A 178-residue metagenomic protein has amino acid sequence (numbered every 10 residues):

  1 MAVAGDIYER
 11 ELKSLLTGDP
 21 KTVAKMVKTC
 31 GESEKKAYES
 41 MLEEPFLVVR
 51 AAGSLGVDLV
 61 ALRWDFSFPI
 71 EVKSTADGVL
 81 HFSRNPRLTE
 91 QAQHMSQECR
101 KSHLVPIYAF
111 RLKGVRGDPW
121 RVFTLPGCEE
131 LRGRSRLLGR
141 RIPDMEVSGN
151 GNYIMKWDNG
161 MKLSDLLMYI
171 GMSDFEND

Functional and structural regions predicted by a protein language model:
M1-A51: Acidic-basic catalytic patches of nuclease active cores, encompassing PD-(D/E)XK and other metal-cofactor nuclease
K13, A92-C99: Short amphipathic alpha-helical segments and helix-helix/interface helices
L47, G53-K73: Active-site beta-strand-loop-beta-strand hairpin of nuclease catalytic cores that positions key catalytic residues
D58, G78-L80, G117-D118: Short acidic/glycine-rich loop or secondary-structure boundary segments that cap or lie
V72-P86: Short beta-strand-loop-alpha-helix junction that forms the active-site gateway of nucleic-acid-processing nucleases
F82-T89, F123-P126: "Short basic amphipathic alpha-helical interaction patches in structured regions
S96-E130: Nucleic-acid nuclease catalytic cores
D118-D178: Intrinsically disordered, low-complexity terminal regions enriched in charged/polar residues
